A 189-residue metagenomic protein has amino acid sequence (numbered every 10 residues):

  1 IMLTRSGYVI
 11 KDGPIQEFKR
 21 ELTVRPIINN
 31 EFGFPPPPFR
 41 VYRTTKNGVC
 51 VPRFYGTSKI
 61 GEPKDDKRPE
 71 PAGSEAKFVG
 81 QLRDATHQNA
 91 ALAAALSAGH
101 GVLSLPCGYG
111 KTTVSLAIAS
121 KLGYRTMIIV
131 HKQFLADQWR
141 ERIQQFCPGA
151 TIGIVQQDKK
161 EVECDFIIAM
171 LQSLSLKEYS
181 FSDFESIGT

Functional and structural regions predicted by a protein language model:
I1-I28: Short Lys/Arg-enriched alpha/beta "domain-start" segment
K19-P69: Interdomain "pre-motor" coupling segment immediately N-terminal to P-loop NTPase/helicase cores
F34-R43, K64-S104: Conserved pre-motif I regulatory segment
A98-L122, M127: Walker A/P-loop
Y124-R125, E163-I167, E185-I187: Loop/turn-to-beta-strand initiation segments
T126, F134-K160: Conserved helix-turn-beta segment of the N-terminal RecA-like "Helicase ATP-binding" lobe in SF1/SF2 helicases
I154, V162-E178: Conserved two-lobed SF2 helicase motor
L171-S173, S180-T189: SF2 helicase catalytic motif II
